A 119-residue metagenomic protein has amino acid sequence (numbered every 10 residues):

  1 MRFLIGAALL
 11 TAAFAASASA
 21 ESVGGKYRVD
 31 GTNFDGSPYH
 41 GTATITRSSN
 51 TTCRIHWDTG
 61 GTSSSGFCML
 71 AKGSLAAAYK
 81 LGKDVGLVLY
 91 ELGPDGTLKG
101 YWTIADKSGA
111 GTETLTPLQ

Functional and structural regions predicted by a protein language model:
R2-F3: Bacterial Sec-dependent N-terminal signal peptides
G6-A13: Bacterial N-terminal signal peptides
F14-A20: Sec/Tat signal peptide C-region and signal peptidase I cleavage site
E21-Q119: Central antiparallel beta-sheet cores of small beta-barrel/beta-sandwich binding domains
